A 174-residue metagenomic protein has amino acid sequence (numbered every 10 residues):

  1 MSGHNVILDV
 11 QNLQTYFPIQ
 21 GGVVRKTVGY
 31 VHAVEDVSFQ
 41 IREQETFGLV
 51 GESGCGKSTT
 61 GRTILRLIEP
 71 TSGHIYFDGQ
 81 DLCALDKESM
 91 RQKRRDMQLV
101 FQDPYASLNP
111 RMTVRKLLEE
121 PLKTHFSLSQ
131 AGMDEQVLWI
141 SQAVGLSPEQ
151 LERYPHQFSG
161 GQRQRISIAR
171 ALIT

Functional and structural regions predicted by a protein language model:
M1-T174: ABC transporter nucleotide-binding domains
